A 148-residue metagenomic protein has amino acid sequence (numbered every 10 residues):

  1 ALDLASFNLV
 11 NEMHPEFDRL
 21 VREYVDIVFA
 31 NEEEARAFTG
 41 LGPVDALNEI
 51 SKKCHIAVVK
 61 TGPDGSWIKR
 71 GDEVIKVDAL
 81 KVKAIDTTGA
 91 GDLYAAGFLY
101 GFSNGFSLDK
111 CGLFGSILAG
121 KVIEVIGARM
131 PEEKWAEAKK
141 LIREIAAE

Functional and structural regions predicted by a protein language model:
A1-N48, D64-S66: Conserved beta-alpha-beta core of the PfkB/ribokinase-like small-molecule kinase fold
P15, P43-E148: Conserved phosphate-binding/catalytic region of the ribokinase-like
